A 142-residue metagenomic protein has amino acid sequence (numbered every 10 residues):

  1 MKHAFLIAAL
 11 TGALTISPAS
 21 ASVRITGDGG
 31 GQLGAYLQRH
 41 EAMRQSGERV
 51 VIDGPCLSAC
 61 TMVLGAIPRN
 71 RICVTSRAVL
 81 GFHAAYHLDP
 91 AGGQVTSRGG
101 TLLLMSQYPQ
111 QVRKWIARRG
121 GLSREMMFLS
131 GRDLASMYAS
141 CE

Functional and structural regions predicted by a protein language model:
M1-L6: Bacterial N-terminal signal peptides that target proteins for export
I7-T15: Bacterial N-terminal signal peptides
I16-S22: Sec/Tat signal peptide C-region and signal peptidase I cleavage site
R24, G34, Q38-V51, P90-E142: Charged, glycine-interspersed solvent-exposed loop segments at helix/strand-loop junctions that cap or gate access
D28-G29, I52-P55: Short His-Asn-centered micro-motif
Q45-G47, L57-A59, I67, T75-R77: Extracytoplasmic
V51-D53, V63, V79-A84: Soluble periplasmic/extracytoplasmic beta-strand elements of cell-envelope proteins
P68-D89: Gly/Pro- and small hydrophobic-enriched strand-loop and loop-to-helix capping segments that sit at the rims
